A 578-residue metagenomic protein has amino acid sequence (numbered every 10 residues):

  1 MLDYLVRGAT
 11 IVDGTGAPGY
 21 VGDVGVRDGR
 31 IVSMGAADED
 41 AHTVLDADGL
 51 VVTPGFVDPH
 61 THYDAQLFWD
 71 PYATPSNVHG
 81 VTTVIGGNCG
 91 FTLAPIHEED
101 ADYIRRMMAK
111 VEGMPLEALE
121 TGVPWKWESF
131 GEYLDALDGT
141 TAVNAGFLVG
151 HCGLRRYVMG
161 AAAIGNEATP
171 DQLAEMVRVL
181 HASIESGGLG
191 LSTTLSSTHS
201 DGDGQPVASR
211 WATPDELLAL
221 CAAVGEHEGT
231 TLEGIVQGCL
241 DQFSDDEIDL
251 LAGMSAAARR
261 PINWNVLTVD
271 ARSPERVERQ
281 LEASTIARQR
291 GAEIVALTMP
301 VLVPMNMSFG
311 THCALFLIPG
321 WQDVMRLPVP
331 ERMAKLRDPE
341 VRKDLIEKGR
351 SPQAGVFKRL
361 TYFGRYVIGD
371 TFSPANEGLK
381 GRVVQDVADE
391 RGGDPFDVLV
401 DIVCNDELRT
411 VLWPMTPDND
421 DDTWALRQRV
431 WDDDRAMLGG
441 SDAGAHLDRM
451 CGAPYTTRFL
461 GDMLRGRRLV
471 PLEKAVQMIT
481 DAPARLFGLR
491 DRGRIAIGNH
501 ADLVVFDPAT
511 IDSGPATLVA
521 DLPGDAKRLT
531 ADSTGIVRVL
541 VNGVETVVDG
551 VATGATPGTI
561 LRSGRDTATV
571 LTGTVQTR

Functional and structural regions predicted by a protein language model:
L2-Y4, T10-G55, D70: Histidine-rich, glycine-flanked metal-binding segment
A9, V24, G29, G49 (+12 more regions): Divalent metal-coordination and catalytic microenvironments
V12-D23, V411-D421, R427, P471-V476 (+1 more regions): Acidic, glycine-enriched loop/beta-strand segments at the rims of small-molecule binding/catalytic pockets
V51-P75: Di-metal (Zn2+ and/or Mg2+/Mn2+) metal-binding site signature of metallo-dependent hydrolases with the MBL/beta-CASP
W69-G190, G225-H227: Divalent-metal coordination cores built from histidine and acidic residues
Y133, L137, T141-A142, L148 (+7 more regions): Active-site neighborhoods of metal-dependent hydrolases
Q428-A436, Y455, V505-P557: C-terminal cap of metal-dependent C-N hydrolases
V547-R578: Intein/HINT protein-splicing elements and their conserved insertion hotspots or analogous self-processing inserts
